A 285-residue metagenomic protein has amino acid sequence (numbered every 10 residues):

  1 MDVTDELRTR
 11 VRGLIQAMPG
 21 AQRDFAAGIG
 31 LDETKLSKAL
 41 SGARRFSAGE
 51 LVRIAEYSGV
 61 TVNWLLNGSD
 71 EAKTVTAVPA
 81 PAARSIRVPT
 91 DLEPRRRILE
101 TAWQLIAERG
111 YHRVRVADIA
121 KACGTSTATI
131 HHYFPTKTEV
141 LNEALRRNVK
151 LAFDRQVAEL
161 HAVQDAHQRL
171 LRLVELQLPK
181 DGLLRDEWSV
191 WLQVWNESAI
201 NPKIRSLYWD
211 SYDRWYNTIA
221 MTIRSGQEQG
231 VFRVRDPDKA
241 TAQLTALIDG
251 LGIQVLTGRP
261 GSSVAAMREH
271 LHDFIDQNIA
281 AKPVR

Functional and structural regions predicted by a protein language model:
M1-M18, R87-T90, P94, W103: A short, Lys/Arg-rich alpha-helix, primarily the initiator
R44, A48, D70, L92-E100 (+2 more regions): An amphipathic alpha-helix adjacent to DNA-recognition modules
G49-W64: DNA major-groove recognition helix of helix-turn-helix/homeodomain DNA-binding modules
L105-E139: Helix-turn-helix
E143, A158-D186, T241-L244: Hydrophobic alpha-helical connector segments
R169, L183-R205: Amphipathic alpha-helical segments used for helix-helix packing
L183, P202-E228: Amphipathic alpha-helical packing segments from all-alpha helical-bundle domains
R205, W209, Q227-N278, K282-R285: Hydrophobic/aromatic-rich alpha-helical bundle segments in the mid-to-C-terminal region
